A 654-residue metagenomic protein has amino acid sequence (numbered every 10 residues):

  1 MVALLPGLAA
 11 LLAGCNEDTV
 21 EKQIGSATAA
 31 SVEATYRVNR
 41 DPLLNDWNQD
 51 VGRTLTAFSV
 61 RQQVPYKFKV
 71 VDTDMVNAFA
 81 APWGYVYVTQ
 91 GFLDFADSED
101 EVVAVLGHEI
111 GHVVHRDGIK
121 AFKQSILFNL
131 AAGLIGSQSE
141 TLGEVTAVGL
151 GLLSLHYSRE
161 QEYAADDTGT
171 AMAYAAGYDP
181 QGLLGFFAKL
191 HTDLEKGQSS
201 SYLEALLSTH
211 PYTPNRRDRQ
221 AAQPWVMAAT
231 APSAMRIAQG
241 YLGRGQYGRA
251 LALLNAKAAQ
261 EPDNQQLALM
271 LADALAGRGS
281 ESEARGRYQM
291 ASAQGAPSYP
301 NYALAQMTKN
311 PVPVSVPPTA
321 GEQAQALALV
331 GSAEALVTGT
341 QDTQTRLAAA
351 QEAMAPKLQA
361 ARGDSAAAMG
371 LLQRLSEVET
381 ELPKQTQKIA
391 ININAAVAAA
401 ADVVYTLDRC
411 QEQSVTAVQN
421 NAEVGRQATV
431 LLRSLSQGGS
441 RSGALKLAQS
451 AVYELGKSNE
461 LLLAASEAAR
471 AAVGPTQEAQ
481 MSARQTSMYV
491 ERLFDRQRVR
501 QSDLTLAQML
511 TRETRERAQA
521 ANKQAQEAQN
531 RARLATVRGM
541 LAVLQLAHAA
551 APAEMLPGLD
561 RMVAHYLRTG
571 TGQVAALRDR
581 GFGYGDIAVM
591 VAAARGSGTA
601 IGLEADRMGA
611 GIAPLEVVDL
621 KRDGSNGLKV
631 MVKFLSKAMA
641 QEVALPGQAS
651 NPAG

Functional and structural regions predicted by a protein language model:
M1-G7: Sec-dependent N-terminal signal peptides
V2, L12-V314, P318: A Zn2+-metalloprotease active-site environment signal
T19-T28, F122-H156, Q198-E204, A333 (+10 more regions): Glycine- and small hydrophobic-rich membrane-insertion segments that are intrinsically disordered in solution
P211-P232, A293-T338, R515, Q519-E527 (+5 more regions): Pro/Ala/Gly-rich low-complexity, hydrophilic intrinsically disordered segments
G245-Q246, G279, G321, G363 (+3 more regions): Short helix-adjacent coil turns
K309-G539: Extended amphipathic alpha-helical heptad-repeat regions
S502-L506, L510, Q519-G654: General marker for long, soluble alpha-helical cores
